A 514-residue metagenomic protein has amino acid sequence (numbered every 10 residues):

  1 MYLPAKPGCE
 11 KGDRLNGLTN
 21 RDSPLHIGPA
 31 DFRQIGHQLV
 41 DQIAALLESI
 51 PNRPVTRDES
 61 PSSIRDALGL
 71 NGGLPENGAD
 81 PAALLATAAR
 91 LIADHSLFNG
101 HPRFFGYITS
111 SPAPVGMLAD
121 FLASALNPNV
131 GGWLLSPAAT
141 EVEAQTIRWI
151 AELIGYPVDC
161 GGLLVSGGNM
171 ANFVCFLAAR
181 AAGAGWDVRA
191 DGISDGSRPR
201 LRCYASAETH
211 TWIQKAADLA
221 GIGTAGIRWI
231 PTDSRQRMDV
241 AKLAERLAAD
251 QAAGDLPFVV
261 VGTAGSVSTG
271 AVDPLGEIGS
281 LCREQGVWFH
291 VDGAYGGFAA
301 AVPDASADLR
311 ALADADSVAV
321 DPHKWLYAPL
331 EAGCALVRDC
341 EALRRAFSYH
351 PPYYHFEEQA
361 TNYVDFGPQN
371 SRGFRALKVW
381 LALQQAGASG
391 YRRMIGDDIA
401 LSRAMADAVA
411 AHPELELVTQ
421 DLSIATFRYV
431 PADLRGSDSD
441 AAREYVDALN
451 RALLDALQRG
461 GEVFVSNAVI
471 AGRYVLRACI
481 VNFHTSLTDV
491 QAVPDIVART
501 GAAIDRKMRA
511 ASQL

Functional and structural regions predicted by a protein language model:
R14-D159, D455-R459, V463, Y474 (+3 more regions): N-terminal entrance/gating region of PLP-dependent enzymes' catalytic architecture
N20-P29, L70, L126-L134, Y156-L163 (+5 more regions): Glycine- and acidic
D58-S62, V364-A386, G390-I395, A406-V446 (+1 more regions): Conserved small-domain helix->loop->beta segment predominantly found in fold-type I
A138, A171-R344, Q513-L514: Conserved PLP-enzyme active-site core in the AAT-like
I150-A178, R228-P231: Short loop-beta-helix segment that forms the pyridoxal 5′-phosphate
S266, R310-A410: Active-site C-terminal subdomain of aminotransferase-like
D438-S439, I470-L514: PLP-dependent enzyme catalytic core of the Aspartate aminotransferase-like
